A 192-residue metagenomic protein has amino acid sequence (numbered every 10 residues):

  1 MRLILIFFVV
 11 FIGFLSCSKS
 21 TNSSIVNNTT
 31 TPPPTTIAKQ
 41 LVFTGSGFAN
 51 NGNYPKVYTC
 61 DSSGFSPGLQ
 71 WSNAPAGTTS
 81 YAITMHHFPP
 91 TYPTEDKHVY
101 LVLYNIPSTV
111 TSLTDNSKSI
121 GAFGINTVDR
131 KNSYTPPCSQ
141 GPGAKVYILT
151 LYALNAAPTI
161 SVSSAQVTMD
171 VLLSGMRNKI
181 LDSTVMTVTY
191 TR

Functional and structural regions predicted by a protein language model:
M1-I4, S18-K19: Positively charged n-region of N-terminal signal peptides that target proteins for export
G13-C17: C-terminal motif of bacterial Sec signal peptides marking the signal peptidase cleavage site
S18-R192: N-terminus-centered regions that define maturation/targeting leaders and the start of the first functional domain
